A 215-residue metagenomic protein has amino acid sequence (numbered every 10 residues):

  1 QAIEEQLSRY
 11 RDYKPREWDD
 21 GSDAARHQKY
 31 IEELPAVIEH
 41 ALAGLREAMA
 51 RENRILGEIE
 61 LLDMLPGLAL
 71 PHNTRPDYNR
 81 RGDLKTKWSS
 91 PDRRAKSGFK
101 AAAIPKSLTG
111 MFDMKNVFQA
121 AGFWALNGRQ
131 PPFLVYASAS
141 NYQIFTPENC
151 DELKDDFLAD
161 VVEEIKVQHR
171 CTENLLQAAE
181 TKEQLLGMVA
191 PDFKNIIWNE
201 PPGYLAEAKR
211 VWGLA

Functional and structural regions predicted by a protein language model:
Q1-R75: Metal-dependent nuclease catalytic cores that hydrolyze phosphodiester bonds in DNA/RNA, characterized by
Q6, I55, E60-L61, S107 (+4 more regions): Acidic/proline-rich low-complexity IDRs
D20-H27, I31, A43, D92 (+5 more regions): General structural signal for secondary-structure boundaries
L56, N79-L84, P132-Y136: A structural signal for short, well-ordered beta-strand segments and their strand-loop junctions that often border
L61-V117: Non-catalytic protein-protein interaction segments used by genome-maintenance enzymes to assemble and couple activities
F112, G122-A215: Metal-dependent nuclease catalytic regions and adjoining charged, substrate-binding loops involved in nucleic-acid end
